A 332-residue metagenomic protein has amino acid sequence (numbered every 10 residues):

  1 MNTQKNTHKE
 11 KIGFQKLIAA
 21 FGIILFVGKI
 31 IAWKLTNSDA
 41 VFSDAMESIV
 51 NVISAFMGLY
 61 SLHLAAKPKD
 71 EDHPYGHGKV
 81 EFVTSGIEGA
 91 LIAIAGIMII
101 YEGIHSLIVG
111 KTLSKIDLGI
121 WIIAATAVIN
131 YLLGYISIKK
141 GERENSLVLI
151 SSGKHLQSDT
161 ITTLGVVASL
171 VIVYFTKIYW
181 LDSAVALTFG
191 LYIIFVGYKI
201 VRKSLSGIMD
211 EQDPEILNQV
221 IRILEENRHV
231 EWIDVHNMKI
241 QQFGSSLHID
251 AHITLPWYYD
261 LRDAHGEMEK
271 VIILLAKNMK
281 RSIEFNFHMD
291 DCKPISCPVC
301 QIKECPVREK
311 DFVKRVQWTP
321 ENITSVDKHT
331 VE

Functional and structural regions predicted by a protein language model:
N2-F21, G28, K34-E332: Alpha-helical transmembrane segments and adjacent TM-loop junctions that form the membrane-embedded core of multi-pass
